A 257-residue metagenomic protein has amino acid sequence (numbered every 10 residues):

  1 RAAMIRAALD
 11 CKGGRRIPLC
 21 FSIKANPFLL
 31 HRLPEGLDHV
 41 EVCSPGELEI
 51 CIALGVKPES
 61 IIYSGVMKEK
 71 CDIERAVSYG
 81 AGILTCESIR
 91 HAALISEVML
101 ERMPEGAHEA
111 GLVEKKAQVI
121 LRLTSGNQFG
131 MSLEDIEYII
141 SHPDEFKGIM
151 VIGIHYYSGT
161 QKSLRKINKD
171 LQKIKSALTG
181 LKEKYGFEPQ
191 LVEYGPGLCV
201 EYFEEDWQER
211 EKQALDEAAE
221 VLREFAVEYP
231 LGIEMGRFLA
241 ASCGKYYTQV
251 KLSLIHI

Functional and structural regions predicted by a protein language model:
R1-R15: An N-cap/entry alpha-helix motif that binds or orients negatively charged groups
I5-A8, G106, S141-H142, E220 (+2 more regions): Intrinsically disordered, low-complexity boundary segments flanking structured domains
A8-C11, L29-L33, A53-L54, S78 (+3 more regions): A generic short-segment signal for beta-strand/edge and adjacent turn/coil regions
G14-L191: Active-site-proximal beta-alpha core segment in soluble small-molecule metabolic enzymes
K169-L254: C-terminal active-site-proximal or functional interface alpha/beta core segments in diverse enzymes
